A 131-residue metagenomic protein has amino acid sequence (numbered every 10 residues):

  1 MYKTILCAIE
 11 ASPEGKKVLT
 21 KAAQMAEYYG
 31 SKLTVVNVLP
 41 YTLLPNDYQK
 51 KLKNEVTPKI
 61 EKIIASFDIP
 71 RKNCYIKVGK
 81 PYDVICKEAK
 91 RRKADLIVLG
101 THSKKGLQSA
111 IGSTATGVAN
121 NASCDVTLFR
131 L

Functional and structural regions predicted by a protein language model:
M1-K17, I69, N121-L131: Intrinsically disordered or low-complexity boundary/linker segments at protein termini and domain junctions
K3-K50: Small/aliphatic-rich secondary-structure junction motif
L19, K50-E61: Short, surface-exposed alpha-helical segments at coil->helix boundaries
A23, E61, T116: Active-site phosphate/pyrophosphate- and oxyanion-stabilizing loops and adjacent acidic/basic residues in soluble
V36, N73-K77, T127: General small-molecule cofactor/ligand-binding pocket signal
K51, E55, I76-K80, H102: Short beta->alpha linker loops
S66-I97: Structural beta-alpha unit
K90-L131: Gly/Ser-rich helix-loop-strand patches that form or flank binding pockets for ribonucleotide-derived cofactors
